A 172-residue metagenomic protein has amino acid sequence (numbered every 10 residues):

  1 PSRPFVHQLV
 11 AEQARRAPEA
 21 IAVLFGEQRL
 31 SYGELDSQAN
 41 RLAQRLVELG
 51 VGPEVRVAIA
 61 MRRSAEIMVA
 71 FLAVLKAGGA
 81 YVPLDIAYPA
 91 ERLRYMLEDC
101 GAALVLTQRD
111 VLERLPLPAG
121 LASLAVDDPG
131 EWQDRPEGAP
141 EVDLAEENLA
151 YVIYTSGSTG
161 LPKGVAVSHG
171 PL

Functional and structural regions predicted by a protein language model:
P1-L172: Carrier-protein-dependent adenylate-forming modules in NRPS/ANL systems
